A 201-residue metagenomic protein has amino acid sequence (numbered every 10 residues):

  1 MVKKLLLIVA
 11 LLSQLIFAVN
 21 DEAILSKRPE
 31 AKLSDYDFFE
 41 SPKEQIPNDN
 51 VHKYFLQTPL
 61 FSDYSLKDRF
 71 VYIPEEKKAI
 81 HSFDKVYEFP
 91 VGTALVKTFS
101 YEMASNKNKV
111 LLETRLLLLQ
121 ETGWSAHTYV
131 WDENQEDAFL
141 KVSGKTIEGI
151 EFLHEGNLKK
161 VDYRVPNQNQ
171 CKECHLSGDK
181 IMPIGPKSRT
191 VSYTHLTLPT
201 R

Functional and structural regions predicted by a protein language model:
L5-S13: Sec-dependent N-terminal signal peptides
V19-K67: N-terminal pre-domain segments of enzymes
P47-E121: Long, well-ordered hydrophobic secondary-structure segments characteristic of membrane-embedded and membrane-proximal
L119-K160: A gly/proline- and charged-residue-enriched helix-loop-helix capping module
V161-P166: Short, flexible, mixed-charge glycine/proline-rich loop motifs that serve as phosphate/nucleic-acid-contacting
Q168-G178: The canonical Cys-X-X-Cys-His
I184-Y193: Short cysteine/histidine-rich metal-coordination sites, predominantly Zn2+-binding motifs
T194-T200: Conserved small/polar residues in nucleotide/adenosyl-binding loops
